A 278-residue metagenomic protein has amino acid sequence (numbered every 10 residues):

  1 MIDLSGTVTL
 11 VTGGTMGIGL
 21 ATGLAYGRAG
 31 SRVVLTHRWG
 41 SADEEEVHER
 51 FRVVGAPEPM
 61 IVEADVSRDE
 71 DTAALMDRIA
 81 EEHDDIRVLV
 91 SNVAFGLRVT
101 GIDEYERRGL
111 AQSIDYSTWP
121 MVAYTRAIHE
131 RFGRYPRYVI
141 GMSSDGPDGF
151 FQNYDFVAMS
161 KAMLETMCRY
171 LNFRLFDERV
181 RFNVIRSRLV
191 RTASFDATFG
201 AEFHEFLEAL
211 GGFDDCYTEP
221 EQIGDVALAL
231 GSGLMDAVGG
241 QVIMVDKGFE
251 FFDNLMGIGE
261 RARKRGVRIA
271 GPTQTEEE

Functional and structural regions predicted by a protein language model:
V8, T15-G17: Conserved glycine-rich cofactor-binding loop
Y26, I86, E165, L175-T192 (+1 more regions): Conserved Rossmann-fold SDR core element
A29-E46: Conserved glycine-rich Rossmann-like NAD(P)H-binding loop of the short-chain dehydrogenase/reductase
A73, A94-S113, E130, N153-F156 (+1 more regions): Conserved mid-core segment of classical short-chain dehydrogenase/reductases
D77, E81, D115-P136, N172-F173 (+2 more regions): Amphipathic alpha-helical dimer-interface segment in Rossmann-like NAD(P)H-dependent oxidoreductases
F95, S113, Y135-D177, L189-V190: Catalytic loop of short-chain dehydrogenase/reductase
D103-V122, I140, L164: Catalytic Tyr-X3-Lys loop
V184, A201-F251, A270-P272, E277: C-terminal helical subdomain
